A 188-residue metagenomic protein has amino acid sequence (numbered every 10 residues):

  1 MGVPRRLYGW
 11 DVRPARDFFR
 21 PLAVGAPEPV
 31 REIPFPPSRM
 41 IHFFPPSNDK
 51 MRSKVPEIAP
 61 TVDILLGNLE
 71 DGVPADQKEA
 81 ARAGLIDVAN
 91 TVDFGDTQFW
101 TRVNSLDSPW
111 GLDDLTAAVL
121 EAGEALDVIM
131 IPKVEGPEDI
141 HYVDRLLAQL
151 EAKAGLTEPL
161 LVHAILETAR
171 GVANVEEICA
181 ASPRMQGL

Functional and structural regions predicted by a protein language model:
P4-R5, W10, P14, F18-L188: Conserved alpha/beta-domain cores
